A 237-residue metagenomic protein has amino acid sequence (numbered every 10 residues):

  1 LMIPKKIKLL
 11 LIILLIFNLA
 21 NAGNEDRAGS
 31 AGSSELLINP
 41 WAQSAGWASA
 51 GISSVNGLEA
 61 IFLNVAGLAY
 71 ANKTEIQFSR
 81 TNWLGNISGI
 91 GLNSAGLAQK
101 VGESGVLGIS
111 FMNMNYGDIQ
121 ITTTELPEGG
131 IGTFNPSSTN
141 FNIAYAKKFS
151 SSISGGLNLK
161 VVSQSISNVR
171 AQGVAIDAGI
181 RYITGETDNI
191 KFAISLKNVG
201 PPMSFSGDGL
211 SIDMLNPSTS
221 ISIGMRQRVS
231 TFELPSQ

Functional and structural regions predicted by a protein language model:
L1-M2: Short, Lys/Arg-enriched N-terminal segments with co-localized hydrophobic residues within the first ~10-30 amino acids
K5-I12: Sec-dependent signal peptide recognition, specifically the positively charged N-region followed immediately by
F17-L19: N-terminal signal peptide c-region/cleavage motif recognized by signal peptidases
G23-A48, K73, W83-G85, G91-Q237: Outer-membrane beta-barrel porins/channels
G51-S94: Active-site-flanking structural segment that lines cofactor/substrate pockets
